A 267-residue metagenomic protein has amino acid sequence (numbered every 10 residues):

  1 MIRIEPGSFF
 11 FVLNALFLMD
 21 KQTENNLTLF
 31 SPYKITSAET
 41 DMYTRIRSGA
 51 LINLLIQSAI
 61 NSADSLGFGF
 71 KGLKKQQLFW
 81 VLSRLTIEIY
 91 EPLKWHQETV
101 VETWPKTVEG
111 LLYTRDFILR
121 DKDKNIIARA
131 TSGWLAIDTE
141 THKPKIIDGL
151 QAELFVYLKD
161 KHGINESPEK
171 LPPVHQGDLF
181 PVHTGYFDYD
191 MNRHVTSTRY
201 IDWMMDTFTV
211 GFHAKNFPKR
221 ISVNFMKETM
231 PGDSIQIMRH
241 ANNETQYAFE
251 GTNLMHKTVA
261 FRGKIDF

Functional and structural regions predicted by a protein language model:
M1, L18-M19: Initiator methionine at the very start of the polypeptide chain
M1-F10: Positively charged N-terminal leader segments that act as targeting/secretion signals
F10-F11, L18: Short hydrophobic targeting helices and cationic amphipathic motifs that mediate membrane/organellar targeting
M19-L82, R129-T131, D138-F217: Hot-dog-fold acyl-thioester-processing enzymes
M19-S31, T86-E88, K94-L171, T229-P231 (+1 more regions): HotDog/MaoC-like acyl-thioester-processing domains
Q77-P92, N216-E228: Small beta-barrel nucleic-acid-binding modules, principally OB-folds
V182-K264: Acidic/His-leaning functional-site neighborhoods
